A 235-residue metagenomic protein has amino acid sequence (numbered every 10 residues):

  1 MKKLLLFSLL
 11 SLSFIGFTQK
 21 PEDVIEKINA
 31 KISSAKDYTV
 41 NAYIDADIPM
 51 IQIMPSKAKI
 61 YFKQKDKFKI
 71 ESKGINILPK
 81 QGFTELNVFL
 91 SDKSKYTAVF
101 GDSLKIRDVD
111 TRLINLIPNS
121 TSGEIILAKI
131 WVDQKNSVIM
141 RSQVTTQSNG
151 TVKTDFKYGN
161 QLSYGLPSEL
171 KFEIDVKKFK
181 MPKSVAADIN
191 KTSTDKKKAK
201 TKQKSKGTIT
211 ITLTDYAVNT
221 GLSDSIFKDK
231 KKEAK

Functional and structural regions predicted by a protein language model:
L4-S13: Sec-dependent N-terminal signal peptides
L12-K20: Bacterial Sec-dependent signal peptides at the C-terminal "C-region" and cleavage site
Q19-I32, D47, S148-K235: Non-transmembrane domains of secretory- and envelope-associated proteins
Q19-T84, S94-G101, I106: N-terminal mature ectodomain segment of secretory-pathway/periplasmic proteins
K36-Y38, S56, D66, D110-R112 (+3 more regions): Envelope-exposed proteins and targeting segments
Q52-K57, I125-L127, T151-K153, K206-T210: Short, mixed charged/polar active-site loops that provide acid/base catalysis or chelate metal/phosphate cofactors
L90-F179: Extended beta-strand-rich segments in extracellular/periplasmic secretory proteins, especially within noncatalytic
